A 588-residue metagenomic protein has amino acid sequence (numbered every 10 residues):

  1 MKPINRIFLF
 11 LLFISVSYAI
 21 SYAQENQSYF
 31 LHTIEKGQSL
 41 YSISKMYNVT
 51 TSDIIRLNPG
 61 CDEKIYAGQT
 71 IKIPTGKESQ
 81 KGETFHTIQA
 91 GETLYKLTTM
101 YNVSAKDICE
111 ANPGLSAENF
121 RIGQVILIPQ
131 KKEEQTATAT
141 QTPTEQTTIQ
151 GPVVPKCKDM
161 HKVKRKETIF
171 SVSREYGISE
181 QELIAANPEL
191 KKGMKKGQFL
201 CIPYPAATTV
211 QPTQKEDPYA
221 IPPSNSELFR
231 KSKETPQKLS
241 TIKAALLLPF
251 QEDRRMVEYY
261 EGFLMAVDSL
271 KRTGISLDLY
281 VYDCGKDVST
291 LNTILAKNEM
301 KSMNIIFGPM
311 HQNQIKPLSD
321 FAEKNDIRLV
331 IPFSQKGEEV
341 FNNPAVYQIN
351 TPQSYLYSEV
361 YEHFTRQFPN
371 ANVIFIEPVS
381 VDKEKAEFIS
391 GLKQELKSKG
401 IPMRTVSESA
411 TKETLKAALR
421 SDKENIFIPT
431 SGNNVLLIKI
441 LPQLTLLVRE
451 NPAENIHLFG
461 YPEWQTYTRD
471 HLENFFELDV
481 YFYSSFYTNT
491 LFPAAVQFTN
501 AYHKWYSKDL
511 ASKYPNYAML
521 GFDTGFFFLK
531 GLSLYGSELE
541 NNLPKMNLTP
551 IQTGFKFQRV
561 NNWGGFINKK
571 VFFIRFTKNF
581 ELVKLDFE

Functional and structural regions predicted by a protein language model:
M1-L31, K72, V583-E588: Bacterial Sec-dependent N-terminal signal peptides
F8-L9, S21-Q24, N119, M194 (+1 more regions): Local alpha-helix boundary/kink/capping signal
S21-N48, T75-N102, T144-G177: Primarily a LysM-type cell-wall glycan-binding module
E35, I55, Q89, C109 (+5 more regions): Residue-level detector of conserved, well-ordered beta-strand and adjacent loop positions that form binding/recognition
S42, R56, K96, D107-E110 (+3 more regions): Short, solvent-exposed alpha-helical surface patches in well-structured domains
M46, E63, E234-P236: Short secondary-structure boundary/capping segments within folded domains
T51-T84, Q89-E92, Y101-T144, K156 (+4 more regions): Periplasmic N-terminal soluble interaction domains immediately after the signal peptide in Gram-negative
K132-G177, Q181-E588: Extracytosolic ligand-binding ectodomains
